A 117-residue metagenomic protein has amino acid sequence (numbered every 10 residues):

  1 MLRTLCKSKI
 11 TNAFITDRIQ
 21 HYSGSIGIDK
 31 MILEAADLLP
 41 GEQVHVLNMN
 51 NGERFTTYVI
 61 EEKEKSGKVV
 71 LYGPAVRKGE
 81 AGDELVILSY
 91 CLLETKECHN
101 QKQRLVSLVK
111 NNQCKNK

Functional and structural regions predicted by a protein language model:
R3-L5, F14-T16, Q20-K96, Q101 (+1 more regions): Compact, glycine-rich, soluble single-domain proteins
E64, N116-K117: Catalytic, metal-anchored helix/loop core of enzyme active sites in primary metabolism
